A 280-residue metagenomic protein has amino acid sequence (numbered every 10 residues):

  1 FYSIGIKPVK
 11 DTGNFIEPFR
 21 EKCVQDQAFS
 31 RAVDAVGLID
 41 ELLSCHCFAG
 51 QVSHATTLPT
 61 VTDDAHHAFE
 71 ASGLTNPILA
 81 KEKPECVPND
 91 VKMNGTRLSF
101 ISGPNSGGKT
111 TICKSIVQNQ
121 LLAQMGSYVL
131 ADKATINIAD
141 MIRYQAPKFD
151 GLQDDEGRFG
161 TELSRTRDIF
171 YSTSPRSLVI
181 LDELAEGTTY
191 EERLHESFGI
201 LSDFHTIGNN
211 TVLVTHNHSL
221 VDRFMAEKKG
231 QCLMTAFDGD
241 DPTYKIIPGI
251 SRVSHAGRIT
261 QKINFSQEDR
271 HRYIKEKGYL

Functional and structural regions predicted by a protein language model:
F1-V36: A conserved P-loop NTPase coupling/switch region
P8-T12, D34, D40, N89-D90 (+2 more regions): Acidic side chains
T12-E17, E41-C47: Short, charged, low-hydrophobicity "junction" segments
A28, A35-E41, T56, G73: Conserved amphipathic alpha-helical "coupling/scaffold" segments that transmit conformational changes between domains
R31, L38, R165-D168: Residues on one face of amphipathic alpha-helical coiled coils
C45-L280: ATPase nucleotide-binding head domains, primarily ABC-like/P-loop NTPase cores
